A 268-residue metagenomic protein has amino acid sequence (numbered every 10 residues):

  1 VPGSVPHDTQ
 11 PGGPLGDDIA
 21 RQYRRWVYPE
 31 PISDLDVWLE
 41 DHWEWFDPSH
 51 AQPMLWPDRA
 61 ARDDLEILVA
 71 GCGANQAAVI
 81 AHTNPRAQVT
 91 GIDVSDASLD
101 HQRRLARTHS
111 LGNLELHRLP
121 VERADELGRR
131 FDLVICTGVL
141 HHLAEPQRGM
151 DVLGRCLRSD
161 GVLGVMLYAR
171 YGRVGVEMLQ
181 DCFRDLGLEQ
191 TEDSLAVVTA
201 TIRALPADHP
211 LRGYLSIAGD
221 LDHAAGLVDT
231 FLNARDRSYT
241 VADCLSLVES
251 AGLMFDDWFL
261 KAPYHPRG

Functional and structural regions predicted by a protein language model:
R25-L65, V79, T83: Conserved alpha-helix/loop element of class I SAM-dependent methyltransferases that forms part of the SAM/SAH-binding
S95-A97: Conserved SAM/SAH-binding beta-strand->alpha-helix loop
T108-R123: Conserved SAM-binding strand-loop segment of SAM-dependent methyltransferases
E122-V134: A short acidic, Gly/Pro-enriched loop at the edge of an enzyme's catalytic core that lines a small-molecule cofactor
D132-Q147, L163, A169: A short SAM/SAH-binding and catalytic strip from SAM-dependent methyltransferases
Q147-D160: A short glycine-rich, Lys/Arg-flanked "PGG" loop and its adjoining helix->strand segment in the class I
V162-L215: Conserved class I S-adenosyl-L-methionine
T201, L205-G268: Rossmann-like AdoMet/SAM-dependent catalytic core
